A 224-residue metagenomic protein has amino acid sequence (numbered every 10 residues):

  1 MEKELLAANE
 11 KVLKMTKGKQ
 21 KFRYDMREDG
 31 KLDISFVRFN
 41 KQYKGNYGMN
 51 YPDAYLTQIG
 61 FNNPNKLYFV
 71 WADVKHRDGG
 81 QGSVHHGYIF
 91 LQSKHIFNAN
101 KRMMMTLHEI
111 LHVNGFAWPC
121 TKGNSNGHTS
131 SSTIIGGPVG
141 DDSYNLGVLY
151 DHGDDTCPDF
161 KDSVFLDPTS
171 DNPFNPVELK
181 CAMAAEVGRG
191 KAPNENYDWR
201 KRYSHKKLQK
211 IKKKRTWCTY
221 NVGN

Functional and structural regions predicted by a protein language model:
M1-K66, W71-G79, K94-F97, P119 (+3 more regions): Propeptide-to-catalytic entry region of secreted or membrane-anchored zinc metalloproteases
K3-L6, E10, M104, H108 (+1 more regions): Solvent-exposed, polar/charged alpha-helical surfaces in well-ordered, non-transmembrane soluble domains, broadly
N65, H85-G87, K101, H128-T133 (+1 more regions): Residues that flank catalytic or metal-binding motifs in active/ligand-binding sites
A72, V84-I89: A cross-taxonomic marker for long C-terminal extensions/tails that follow the last structured domain
F90-L107: Short pre-active-site segment immediately N-terminal to the catalytic Zn-binding motif
A99, C120-N124, S130: Exported/periplasmic cell-wall-interacting domains
I110-N124: Catalytic Zn2+-binding segment of zinc metalloproteases
S125-L146, D151: Accessory, usually C-terminal, subdomains that scaffold auxiliary metal cofactors
